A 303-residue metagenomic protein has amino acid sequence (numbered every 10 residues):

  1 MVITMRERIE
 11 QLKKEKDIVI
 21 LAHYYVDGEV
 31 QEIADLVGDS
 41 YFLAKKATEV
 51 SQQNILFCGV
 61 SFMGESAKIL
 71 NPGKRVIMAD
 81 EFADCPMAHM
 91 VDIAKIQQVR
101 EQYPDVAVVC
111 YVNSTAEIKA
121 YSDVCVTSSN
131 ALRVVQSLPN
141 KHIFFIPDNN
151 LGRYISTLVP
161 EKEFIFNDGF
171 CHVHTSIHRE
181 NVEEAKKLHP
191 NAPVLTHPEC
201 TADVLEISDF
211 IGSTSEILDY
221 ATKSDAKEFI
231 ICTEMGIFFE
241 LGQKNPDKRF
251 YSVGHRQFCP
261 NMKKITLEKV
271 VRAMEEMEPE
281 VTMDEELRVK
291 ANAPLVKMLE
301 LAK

Functional and structural regions predicted by a protein language model:
M1-I231, I237-K303: Active-site loop-to-helix "anion-binding N-cap" substructures in soluble metabolic enzymes
